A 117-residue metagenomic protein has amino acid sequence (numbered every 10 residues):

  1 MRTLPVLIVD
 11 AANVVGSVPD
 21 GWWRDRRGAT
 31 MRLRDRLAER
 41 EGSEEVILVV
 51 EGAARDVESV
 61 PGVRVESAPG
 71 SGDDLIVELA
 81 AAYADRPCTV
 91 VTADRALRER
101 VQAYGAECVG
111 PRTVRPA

Functional and structural regions predicted by a protein language model:
R2-V6, N13-A117: Nuclease catalytic cores that cleave nucleic-acid phosphodiester bonds, predominantly acidic two-metal-ion
